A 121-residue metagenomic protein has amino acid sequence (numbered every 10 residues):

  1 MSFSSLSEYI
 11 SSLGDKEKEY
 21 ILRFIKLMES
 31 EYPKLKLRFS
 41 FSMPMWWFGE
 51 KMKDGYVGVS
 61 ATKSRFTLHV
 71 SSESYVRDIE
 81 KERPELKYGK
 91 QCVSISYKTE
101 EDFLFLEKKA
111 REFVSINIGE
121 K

Functional and structural regions predicted by a protein language model:
M1-K121: Charge-dense, helix-prone N-terminal extensions
